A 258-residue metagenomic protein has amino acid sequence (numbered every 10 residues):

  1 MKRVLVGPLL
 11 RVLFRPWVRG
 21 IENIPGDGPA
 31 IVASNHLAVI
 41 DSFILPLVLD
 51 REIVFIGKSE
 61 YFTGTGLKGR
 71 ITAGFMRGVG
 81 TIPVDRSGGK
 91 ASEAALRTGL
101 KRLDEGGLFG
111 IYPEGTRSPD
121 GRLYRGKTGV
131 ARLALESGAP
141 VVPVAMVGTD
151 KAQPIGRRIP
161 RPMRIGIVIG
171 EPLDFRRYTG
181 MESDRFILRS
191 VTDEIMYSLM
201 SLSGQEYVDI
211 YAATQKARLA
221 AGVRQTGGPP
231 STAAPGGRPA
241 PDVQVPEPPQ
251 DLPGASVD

Functional and structural regions predicted by a protein language model:
M1-L10: N-terminal nucleotide/polyanion-binding subdomain common to many enzyme families
V4, R19, R70-I71, R97-T98 (+1 more regions): Short Gly/charged-rich anion-binding patches and loops
L9-R11, F75-M76, R102, A134: A generic structural signal for well-ordered alpha-helical segments
R11, I24-G89: Catalytic core of membrane glycerolipid acyltransferases/transacylases, capturing the structured, soluble-facing
R11-R19, A91-E93, T149-K151: Short gly/ser/thr-rich secondary-structure transition/capping motifs
P16, R51-E52, I82, G106 (+1 more regions): Secondary-structure boundary/capping positions in well-ordered alpha/beta enzyme cores
P16-I21, I40-S42, G69, L96-T98 (+1 more regions): A generic local structural motif
E93-D258: Non-catalytic C-terminal accessory region of glycerolipid acyltransferases and related lyso-lipid remodeling enzymes
